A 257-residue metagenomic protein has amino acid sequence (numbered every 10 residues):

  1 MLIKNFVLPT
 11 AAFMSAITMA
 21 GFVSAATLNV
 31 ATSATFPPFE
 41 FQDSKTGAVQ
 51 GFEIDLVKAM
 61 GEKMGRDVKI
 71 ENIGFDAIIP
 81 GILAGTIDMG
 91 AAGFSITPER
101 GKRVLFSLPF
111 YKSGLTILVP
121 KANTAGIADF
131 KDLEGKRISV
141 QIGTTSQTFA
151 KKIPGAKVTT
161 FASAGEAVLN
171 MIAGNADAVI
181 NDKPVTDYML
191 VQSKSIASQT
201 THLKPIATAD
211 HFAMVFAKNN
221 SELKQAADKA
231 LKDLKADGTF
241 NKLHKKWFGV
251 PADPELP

Functional and structural regions predicted by a protein language model:
A26-G93, K102, D237: Extracytoplasmic small-molecule ligand-binding "clamshell" domains of the periplasmic binding protein/Venus flytrap
A34, K112-V119, K183, D187 (+2 more regions): Periplasmic-binding protein-like
Q42-D43, V57-G65, F130, T145-S163 (+1 more regions): Ligand-binding cleft/hinge of the Venus flytrap
I54-K63, N123, R137, I142-T144 (+1 more regions): Extended ligand-binding regions for polar small-molecule ligands
E62, E71-N72, D76-M89, R103-L105 (+3 more regions): Short helices/loops that flank or line small-molecule/ion binding pockets
A77, G93-K102, F149-K152, D177-T208: A ligand-binding cleft/hinge motif common to bilobed small-molecule-binding domains
P120-R137: Flexible hinge/capping segments at coil-to-helix
T145-V158, S198, H202, L231-P257: Ligand-binding clefts/hinges and TM-proximal coupling segments of bilobed small-molecule sensing domains
